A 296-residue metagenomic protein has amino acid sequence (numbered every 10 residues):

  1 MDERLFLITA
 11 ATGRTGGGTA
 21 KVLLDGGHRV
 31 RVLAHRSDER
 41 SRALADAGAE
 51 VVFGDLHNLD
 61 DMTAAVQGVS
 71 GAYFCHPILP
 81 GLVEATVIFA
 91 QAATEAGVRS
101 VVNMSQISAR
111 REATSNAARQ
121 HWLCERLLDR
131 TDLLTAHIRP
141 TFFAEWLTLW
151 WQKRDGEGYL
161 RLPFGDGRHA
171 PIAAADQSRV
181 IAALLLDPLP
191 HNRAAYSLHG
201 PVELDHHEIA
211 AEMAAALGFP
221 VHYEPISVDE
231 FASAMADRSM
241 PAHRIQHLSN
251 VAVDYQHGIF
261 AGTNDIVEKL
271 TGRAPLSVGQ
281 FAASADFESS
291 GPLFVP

Functional and structural regions predicted by a protein language model:
D2-A43, H57-D60, A64-V69, I78-V87 (+6 more regions): Oxidoreductase cofactor-interface core, primarily capturing Rossmann-like NAD(P)-dependent enzymes
F6-T9, G48, D265: A generic hydrophobic-helix recognition signal that picks specific residues within alpha-helical hydrophobic
G48-E50, T135: Short, conserved active-site loop motifs that form the nucleotide-linked donor/cofactor pocket
G54: Cofactor-binding loops of NAD(P)H-dependent oxidoreductases, dominated by short-chain dehydrogenase/reductases
C75: Short, basic, glycine/proline-bearing loop/turn elements
D229-P296: A hydrophobic C-terminal alpha-helical subdomain
